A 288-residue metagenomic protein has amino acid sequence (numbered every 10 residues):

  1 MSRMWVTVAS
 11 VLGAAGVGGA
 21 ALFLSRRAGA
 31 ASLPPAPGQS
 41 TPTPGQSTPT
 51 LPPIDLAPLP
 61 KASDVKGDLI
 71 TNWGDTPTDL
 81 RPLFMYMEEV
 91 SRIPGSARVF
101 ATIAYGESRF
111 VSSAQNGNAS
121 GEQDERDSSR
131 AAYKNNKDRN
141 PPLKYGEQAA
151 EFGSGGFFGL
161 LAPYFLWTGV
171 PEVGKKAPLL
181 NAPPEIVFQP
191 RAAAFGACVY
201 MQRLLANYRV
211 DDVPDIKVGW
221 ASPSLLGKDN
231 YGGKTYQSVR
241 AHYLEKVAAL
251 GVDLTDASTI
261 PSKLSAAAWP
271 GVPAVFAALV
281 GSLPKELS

Functional and structural regions predicted by a protein language model:
S2-G29: Single-pass alpha-helical membrane anchors
V8, P42-P44, P49-L51, G169 (+3 more regions): N-terminal compositionally biased, intrinsically disordered segments and leader/signal-like regions
A28-P52: Ser/Thr/Pro/Gly-rich low-complexity linker/stalk segments immediately outside membranes or between
P52-K61: Extracytoplasmic low-complexity, Pro/Thr/Ser/Ala/Gly-rich segments that lie immediately after a secretion/anchoring
P60-T255: Catalytic glycan-binding domains that act on GlcNAc-containing polysaccharides
T255-S288: Low-complexity, Gly/Ser/Thr/Pro-rich intrinsically disordered linker/tail segments
